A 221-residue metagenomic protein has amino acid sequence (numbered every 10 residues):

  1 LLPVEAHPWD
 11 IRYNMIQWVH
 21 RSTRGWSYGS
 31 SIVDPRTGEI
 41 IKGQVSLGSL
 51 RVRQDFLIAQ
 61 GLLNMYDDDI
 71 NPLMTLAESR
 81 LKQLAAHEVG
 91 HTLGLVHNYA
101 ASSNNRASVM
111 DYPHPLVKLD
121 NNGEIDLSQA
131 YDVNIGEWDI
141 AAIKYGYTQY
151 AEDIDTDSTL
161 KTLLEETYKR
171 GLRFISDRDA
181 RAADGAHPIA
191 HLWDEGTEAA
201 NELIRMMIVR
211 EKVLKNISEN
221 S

Functional and structural regions predicted by a protein language model:
L1-T92, V117-L119: Metzincin-family zinc-dependent endopeptidase catalytic domain
I32, E39, S46, N98 (+2 more regions): Residue-level preference for alpha-helix termini and adjacent loops
G38, V52, L93-G94, Y112 (+1 more regions): Aromatic-residue detector
R51, D55, A100-S103, A107: Alpha-helix termini
V89-N104: Catalytic Zn2+-binding segment of zinc metalloproteases
S102-S221: Conserved catalytic/binding loops enriched for acidic/polar residues
